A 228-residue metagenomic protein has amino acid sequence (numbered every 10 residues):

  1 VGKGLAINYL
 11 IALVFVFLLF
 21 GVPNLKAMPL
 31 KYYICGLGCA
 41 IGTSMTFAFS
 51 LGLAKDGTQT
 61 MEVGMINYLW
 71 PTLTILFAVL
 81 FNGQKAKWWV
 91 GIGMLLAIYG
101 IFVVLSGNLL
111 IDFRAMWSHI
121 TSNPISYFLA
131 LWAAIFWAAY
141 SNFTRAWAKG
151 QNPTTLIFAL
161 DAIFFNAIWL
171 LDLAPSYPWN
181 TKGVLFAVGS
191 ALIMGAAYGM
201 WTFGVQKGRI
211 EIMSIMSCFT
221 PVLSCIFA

Functional and structural regions predicted by a protein language model:
V1, G52-D56, L105-S122, W169-A187: Membrane-interface helix termini and inter-helical loops of multi-pass transporters
G2-L19, K31-I34, G93-Y99, I125-W132 (+2 more regions): Hydrophobic alpha-helical transmembrane segments of multi-pass integral membrane proteins, especially transporters
G4-I7, S44, M61-L69, F143-A162 (+1 more regions): Helix-helix packing/entry segments at the starts of transmembrane helices
I11, V16, C35, A86-L109 (+2 more regions): Hydrophobic transmembrane alpha-helices of multi-pass small-molecule transport proteins
F17, L37-I41, M45, P71-L76 (+5 more regions): Hydrophobic/small/kink-forming positions within alpha-helical transmembrane segments of polytopic membrane proteins
F17-P23, W70-L95, P221-A228: C-terminal transmembrane-helix exit sites in multi-pass transporters
V22-L30, V79-W89, N142-P153, V205-Q206: Membrane-interface helix-boundary motifs at transmembrane edges
P23-M61, V103, A191-G208: Specific transmembrane alpha-helical segments of multi-pass solute transporters/efflux pumps, especially DMT/EamA
